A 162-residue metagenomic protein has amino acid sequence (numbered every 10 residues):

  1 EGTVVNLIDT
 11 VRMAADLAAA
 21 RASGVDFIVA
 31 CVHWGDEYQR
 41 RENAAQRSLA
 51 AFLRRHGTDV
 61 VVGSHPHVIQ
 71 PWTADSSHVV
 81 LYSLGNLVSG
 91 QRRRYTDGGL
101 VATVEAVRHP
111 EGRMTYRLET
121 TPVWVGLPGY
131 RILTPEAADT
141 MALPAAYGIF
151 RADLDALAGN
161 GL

Functional and structural regions predicted by a protein language model:
E1-L162: Acidic, metal/ion-coordinating pockets
